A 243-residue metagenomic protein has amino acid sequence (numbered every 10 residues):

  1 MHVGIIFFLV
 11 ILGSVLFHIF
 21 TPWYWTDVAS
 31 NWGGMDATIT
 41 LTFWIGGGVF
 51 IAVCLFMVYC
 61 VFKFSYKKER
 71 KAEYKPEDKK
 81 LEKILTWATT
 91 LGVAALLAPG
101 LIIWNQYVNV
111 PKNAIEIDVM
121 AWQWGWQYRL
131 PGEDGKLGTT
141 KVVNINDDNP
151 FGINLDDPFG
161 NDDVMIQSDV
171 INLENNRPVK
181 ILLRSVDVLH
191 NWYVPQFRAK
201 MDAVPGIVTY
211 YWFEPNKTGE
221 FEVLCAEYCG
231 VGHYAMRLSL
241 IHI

Functional and structural regions predicted by a protein language model:
M1-F20, G48-L55: Alpha-helical transmembrane segments of integral membrane proteins, especially early/N-terminal helices
L16-I39, V61-I241: Non-transmembrane, membrane-proximal soluble domains of secreted or membrane proteins
I39-I51: Alpha-helical transmembrane segments
G46, H242-I243: N-terminal regions encompassing targeting/leader/pre-sequences
